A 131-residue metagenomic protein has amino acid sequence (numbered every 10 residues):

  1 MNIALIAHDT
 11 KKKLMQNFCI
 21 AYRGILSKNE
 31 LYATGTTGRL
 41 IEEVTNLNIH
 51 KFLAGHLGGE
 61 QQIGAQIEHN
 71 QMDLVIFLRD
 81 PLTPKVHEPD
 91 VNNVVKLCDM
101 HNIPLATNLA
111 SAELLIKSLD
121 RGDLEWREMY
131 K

Functional and structural regions predicted by a protein language model:
M1-I3: Extreme N-terminal starter segment of soluble prokaryotic enzymes
M15-G24: Histidine-anchored nucleotide/phosphate-binding helix
K28-T37: Short internal beta-strands
E30, L47-G58, W126-M129: Short hydrophobic/aromatic-enriched beta-strand-loop microsegments
E60-M100: Mid-chain, well-packed structural core segment of small domains
V95-L115: Short, acidic/small-residue loops that bind anionic groups at enzyme active sites
A110-K131: Short, glycine-/small-residue-rich phosphate/pyrophosphate-handling segment
